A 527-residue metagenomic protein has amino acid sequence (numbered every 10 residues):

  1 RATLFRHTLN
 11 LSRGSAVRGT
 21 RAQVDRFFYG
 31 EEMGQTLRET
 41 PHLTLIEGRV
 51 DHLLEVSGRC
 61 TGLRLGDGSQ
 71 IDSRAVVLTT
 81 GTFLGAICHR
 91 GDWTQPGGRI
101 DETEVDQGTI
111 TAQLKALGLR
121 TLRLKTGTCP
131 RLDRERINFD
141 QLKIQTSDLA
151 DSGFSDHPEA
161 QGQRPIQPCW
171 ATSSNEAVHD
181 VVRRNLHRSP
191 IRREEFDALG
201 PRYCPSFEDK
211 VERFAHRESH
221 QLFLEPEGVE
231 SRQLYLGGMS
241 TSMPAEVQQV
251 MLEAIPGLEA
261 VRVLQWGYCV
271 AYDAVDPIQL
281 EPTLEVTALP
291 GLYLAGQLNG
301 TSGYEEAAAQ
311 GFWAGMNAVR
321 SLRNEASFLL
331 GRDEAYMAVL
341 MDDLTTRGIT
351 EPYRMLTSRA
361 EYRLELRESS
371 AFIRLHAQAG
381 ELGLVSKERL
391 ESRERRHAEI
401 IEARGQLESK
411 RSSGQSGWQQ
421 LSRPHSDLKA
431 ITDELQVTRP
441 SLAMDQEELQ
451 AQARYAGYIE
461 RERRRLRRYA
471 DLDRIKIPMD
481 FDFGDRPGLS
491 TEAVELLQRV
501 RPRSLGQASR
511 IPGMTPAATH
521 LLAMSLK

Functional and structural regions predicted by a protein language model:
R1-H52, T79-G97, D101, V105-I110 (+3 more regions): Conserved N-terminal/central alpha/beta ligand/cofactor-binding core
G66-A75: Core beta-strand elements of the Rossmann-like FAD/NAD(P) dinucleotide-binding domain in flavoenzyme oxidoreductases
A75, T80-L84, M243-A245, I255-P256: Glycine-/small-residue-rich beta->alpha transition segments that form the dinucleotide
L149-F196, E218-Y268: Conserved FAD/dinucleotide-binding core of flavoprotein oxidoreductases
F223, Y235-T301, L329-D342, A443-L496 (+1 more regions): A glycine-rich dinucleotide-binding beta-alpha-beta segment and adjacent secondary-structure elements that constitute
Q297-E305, E361-L364: Glycine-rich phosphate/pyrophosphate-binding beta-alpha loops
A307-L330: Internal hydrophobic alpha-helix adjacent to the cofactor/substrate pocket in enzyme cavities
R359, E365-R367, A371, H376-R510 (+1 more regions): Extended, charge-enriched "interface" segments that sit outside catalytic cores
